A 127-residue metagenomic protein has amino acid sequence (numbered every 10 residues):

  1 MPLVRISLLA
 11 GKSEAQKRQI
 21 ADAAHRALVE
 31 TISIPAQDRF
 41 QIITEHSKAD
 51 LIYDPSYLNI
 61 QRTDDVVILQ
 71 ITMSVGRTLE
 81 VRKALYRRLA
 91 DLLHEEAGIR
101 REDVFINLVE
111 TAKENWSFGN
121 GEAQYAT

Functional and structural regions predicted by a protein language model:
M1-T127: Interaction-mediating elements
